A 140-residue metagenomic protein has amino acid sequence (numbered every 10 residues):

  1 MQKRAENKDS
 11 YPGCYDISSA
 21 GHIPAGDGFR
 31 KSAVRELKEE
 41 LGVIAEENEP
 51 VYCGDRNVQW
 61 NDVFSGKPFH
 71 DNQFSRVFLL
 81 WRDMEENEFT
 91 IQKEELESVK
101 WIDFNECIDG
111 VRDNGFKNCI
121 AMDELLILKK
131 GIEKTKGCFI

Functional and structural regions predicted by a protein language model:
M1-R35, E39, V43: Conserved Nudix-box catalytic region and its N-terminal flanking loop in Nudix hydrolases and closely related
G13-Y15, S19, G54-I140: Nudix hydrolase/Nudix homology domain
I44-D55: A short coil-to-beta-strand element that immediately follows conserved catalytic motifs
